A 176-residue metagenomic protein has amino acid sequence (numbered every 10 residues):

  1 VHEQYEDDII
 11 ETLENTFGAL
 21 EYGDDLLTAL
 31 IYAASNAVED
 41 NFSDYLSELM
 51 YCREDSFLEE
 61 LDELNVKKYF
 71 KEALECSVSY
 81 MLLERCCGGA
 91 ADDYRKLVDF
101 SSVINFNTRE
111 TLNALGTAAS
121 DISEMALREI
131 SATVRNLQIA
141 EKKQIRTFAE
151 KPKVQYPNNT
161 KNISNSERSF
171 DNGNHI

Functional and structural regions predicted by a protein language model:
V1-Y45: Contiguous, non-catalytic segments that form substrate-binding/exosite surfaces or channel walls
E21, D25, A29, A33 (+3 more regions): A short glycine-/small-residue-rich loop at the edge of a beta-strand within enzyme catalytic domains
S43-V98: Glycine/small-residue-rich hydrophobic helix-like segments
V66-K67, Y80-A149: Long, well-structured alpha-helical subdomains associated with metal-dependent extracellular/ecto-lumenal hydrolases
F148-I176: Non-Sec secretion/translocation targeting segments of pathogen effectors
